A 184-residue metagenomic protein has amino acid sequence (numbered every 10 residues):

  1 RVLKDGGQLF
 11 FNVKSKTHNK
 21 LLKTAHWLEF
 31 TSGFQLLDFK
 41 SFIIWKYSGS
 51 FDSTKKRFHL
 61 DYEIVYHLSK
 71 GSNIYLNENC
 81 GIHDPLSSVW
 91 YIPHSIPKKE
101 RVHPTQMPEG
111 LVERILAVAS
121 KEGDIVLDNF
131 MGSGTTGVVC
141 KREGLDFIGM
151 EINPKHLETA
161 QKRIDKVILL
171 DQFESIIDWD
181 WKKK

Functional and structural regions predicted by a protein language model:
R1-T159: Core catalytic lobe of class I
Q161-K184: S-adenosyl-L-methionine
